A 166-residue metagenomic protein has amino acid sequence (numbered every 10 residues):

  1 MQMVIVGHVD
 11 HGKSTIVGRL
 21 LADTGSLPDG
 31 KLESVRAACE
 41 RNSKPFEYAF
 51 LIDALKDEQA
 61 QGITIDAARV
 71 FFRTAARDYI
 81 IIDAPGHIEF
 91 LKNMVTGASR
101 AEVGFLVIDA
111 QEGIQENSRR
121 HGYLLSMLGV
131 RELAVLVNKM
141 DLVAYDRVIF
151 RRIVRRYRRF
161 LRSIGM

Functional and structural regions predicted by a protein language model:
M1, V9, L27, E47 (+4 more regions): Catalytic cores of large soluble enzymes that bind and process phosphate-bearing ligands
M1-E89, A101: P-loop NTPase switch module centered on the Walker A-proximal segment
I16-L21, D29-E33, L133, D141-M166: Conserved glycine-bearing catalytic or ligand-binding loops at nucleotide- and phosphate-handling centers of large
L55, G122, R158: Short glycine-/small-residue-rich flexible loop motifs, especially phosphate/cofactor-binding loops
R77-Y79, A84-F90, A98-G122, S126-R151: Conserved Switch II/interswitch segment of TRAFAC-class P-loop GTPases
M94: Active-site-proximal loop/helix segments of hydrolase catalytic cores
